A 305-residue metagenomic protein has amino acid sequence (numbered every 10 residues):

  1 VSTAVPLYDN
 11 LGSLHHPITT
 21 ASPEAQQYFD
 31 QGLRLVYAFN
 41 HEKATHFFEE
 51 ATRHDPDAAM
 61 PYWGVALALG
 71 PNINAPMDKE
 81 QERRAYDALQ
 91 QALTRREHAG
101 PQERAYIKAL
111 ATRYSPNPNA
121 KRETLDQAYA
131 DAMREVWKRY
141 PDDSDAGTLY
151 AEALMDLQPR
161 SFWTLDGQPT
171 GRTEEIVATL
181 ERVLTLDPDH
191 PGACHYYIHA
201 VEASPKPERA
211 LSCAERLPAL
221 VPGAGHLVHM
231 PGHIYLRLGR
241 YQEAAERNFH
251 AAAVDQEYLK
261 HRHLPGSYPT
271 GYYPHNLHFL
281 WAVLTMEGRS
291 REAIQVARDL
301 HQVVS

Functional and structural regions predicted by a protein language model:
V1, D30, A244-N248: A generic short-segment signal for beta-strand/edge and adjacent turn/coil regions
S2-D142, L149-T185, D189, C194-E208 (+5 more regions): Short coil/linker segments at helix-helix boundaries
Y241-E243, N248, T270-V304: Extended catalytic-interface subdomain
Q242-H261: Flexible glycine/proline-rich, aromatic-decorated loop/lid segments
